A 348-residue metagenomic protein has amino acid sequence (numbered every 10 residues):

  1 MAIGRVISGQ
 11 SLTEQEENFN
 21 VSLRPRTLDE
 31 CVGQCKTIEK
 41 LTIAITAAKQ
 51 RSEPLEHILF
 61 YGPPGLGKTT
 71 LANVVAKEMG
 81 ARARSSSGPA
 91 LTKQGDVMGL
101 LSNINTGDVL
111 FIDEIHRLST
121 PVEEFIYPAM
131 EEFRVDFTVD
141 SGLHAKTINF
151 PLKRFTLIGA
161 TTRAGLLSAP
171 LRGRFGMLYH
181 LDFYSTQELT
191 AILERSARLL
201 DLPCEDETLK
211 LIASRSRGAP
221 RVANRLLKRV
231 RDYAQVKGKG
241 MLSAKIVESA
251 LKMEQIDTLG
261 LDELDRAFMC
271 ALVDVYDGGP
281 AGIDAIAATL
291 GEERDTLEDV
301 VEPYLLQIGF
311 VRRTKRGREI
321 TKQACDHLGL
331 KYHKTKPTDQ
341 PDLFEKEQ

Functional and structural regions predicted by a protein language model:
E14-Y61, M98, S102, E207: Pre-Walker A (pre-P-loop) alpha-helix and adjacent loop at the N terminus of AAA/AAA+ ATPase modules, a conserved
T46-G88, L100-T106, Y127, T162: Walker A/P-loop
V75, Q94, D108-T138, A164-R174: Conserved AAA+/SF3 P-loop NTPase catalytic/coupling segment centered on the Walker-B
S141-A160: AAA+/SF3 P-loop NTPase mechanochemical coupling elements
L166-S214, N224-R225: Conserved AAA+ ATPase core "coupling" helix
E205-E207, S216-R231, G240-S243, L261-E263 (+2 more regions): The conserved phosphate-sensing helix
L209, L227, D232-Q255, D265 (+1 more regions): Conserved C-terminal helix/linker of AAA+ ATPases
L272-Q348: Terminal-proximal interaction/regulatory segments of ATP-powered molecular machines
